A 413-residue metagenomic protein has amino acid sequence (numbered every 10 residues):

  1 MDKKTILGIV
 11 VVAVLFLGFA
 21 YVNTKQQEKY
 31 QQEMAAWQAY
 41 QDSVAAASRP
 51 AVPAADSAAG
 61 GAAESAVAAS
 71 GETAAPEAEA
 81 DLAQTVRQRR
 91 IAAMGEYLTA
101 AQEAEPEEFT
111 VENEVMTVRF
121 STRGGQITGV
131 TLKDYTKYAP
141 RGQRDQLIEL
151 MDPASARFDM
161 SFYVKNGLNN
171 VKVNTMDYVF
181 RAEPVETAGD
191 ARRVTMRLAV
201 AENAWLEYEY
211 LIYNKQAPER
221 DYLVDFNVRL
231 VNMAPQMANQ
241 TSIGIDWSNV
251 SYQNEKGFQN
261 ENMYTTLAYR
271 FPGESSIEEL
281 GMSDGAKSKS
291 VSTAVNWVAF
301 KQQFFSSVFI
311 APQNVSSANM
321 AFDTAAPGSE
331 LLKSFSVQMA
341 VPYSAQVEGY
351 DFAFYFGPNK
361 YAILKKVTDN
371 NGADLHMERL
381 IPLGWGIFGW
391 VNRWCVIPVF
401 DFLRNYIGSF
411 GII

Functional and structural regions predicted by a protein language model:
M1-G411: Membrane-protein biogenesis/insertion across secretory and organellar systems
